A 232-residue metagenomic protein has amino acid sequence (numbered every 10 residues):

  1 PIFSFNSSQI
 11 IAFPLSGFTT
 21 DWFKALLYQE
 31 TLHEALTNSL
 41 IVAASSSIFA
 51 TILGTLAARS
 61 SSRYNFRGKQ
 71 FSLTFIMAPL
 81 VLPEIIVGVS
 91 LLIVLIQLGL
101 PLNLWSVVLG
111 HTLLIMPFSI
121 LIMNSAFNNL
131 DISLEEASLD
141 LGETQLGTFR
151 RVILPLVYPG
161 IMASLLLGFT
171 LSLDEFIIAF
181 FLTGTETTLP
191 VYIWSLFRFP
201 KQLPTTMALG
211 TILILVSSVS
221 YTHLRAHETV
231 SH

Functional and structural regions predicted by a protein language model:
P1-E30, L182-G184: Short membrane-interfacial helix/loop motifs at transmembrane-helix boundaries
I11, L15, T20, K69 (+3 more regions): Membrane-interfacial helix termini and adjacent extracytoplasmic/periplasmic loops of multi-pass transporters
A12-S16, F176-L203: Glycine-rich helix-loop "coupling/hinge" segments at transmembrane-helix boundaries in multipass transporters
A35-S45, K201-L224: A membrane-interface signal for the N-terminal entry of alpha-helical transmembrane segments
A44-I76, I93, L224-R225: Transmembrane-helix boundary motif in ABC transporter permease subunits
R63-S72, L100-L104, Q145, P159-G160 (+1 more regions): Membrane-helix interface segments
T112-L113, I120-N124, D131-I132, Q145-D174: Transmembrane alpha-helices
H223-H232: Single conserved hydrophobic/aromatic residue that forms the stacking wall/gate of nucleotide- or nucleobase-binding
